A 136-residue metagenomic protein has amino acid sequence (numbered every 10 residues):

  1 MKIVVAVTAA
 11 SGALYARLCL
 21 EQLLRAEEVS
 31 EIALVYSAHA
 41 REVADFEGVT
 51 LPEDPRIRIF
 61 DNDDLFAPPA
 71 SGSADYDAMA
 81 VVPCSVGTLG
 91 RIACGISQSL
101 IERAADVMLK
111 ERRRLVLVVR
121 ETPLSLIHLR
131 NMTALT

Functional and structural regions predicted by a protein language model:
M1-V116, R120-T136: A cross-family phosphate/adenosyl-ligand binding-site feature
